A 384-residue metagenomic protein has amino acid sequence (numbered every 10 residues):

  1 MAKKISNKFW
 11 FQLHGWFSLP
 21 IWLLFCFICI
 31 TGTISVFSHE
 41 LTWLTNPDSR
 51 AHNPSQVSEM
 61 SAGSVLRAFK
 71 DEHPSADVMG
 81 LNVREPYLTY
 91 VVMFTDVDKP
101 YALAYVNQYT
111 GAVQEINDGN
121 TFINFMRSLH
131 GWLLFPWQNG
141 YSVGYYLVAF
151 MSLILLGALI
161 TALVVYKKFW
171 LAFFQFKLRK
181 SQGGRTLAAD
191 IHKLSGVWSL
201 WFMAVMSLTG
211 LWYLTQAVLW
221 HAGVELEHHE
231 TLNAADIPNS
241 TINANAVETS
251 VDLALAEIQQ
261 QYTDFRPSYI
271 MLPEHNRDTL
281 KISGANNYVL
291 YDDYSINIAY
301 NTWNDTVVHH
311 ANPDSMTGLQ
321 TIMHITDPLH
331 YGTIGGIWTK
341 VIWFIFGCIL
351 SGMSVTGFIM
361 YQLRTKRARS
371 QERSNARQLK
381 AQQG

Functional and structural regions predicted by a protein language model:
M1-G384: Conserved histidines in hydrophobic membrane contexts and catalytic metal-binding motifs
